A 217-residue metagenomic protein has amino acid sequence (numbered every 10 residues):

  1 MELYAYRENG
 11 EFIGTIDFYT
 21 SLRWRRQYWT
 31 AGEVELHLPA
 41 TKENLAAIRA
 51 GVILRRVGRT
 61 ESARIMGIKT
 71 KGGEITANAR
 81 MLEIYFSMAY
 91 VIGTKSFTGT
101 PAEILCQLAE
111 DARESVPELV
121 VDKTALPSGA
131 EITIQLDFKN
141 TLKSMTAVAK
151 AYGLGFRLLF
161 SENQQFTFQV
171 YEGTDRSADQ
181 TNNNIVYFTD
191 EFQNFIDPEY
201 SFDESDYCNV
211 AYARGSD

Functional and structural regions predicted by a protein language model:
M1-A47, R80-F86: Juxtamembrane "anchor/assembly" segments of surface/extracellular structural proteins
E2, A178-D217: Acidic, small/polar-enriched beta strand-loop surface segments
T20-Q27, I65-T70, R157-L159: Short amphipathic beta-strand and strand-loop transition segments with alternating hydrophobic
Q27, E35-L36, A79, T94-V120 (+2 more regions): Amphipathic, non-transmembrane alpha-helical segments in extracytoplasmic/periplasmic proteins
A31-E35, G72-T76, N163-T167: A generic structural signal for beta-strand entry/edge sites
T41-S128, T133: Surface-exposed cap/loop segments at beta↔alpha junctions
R80-I84, G173, S216: Solvent-exposed coil/turn segments that connect beta secondary-structure elements in extracytoplasmic/periplasmic
L154-V186, D203-S205: Extended amphipathic alpha-helical segments with heptad-repeat/coiled-coil character used for oligomerization, fusion
